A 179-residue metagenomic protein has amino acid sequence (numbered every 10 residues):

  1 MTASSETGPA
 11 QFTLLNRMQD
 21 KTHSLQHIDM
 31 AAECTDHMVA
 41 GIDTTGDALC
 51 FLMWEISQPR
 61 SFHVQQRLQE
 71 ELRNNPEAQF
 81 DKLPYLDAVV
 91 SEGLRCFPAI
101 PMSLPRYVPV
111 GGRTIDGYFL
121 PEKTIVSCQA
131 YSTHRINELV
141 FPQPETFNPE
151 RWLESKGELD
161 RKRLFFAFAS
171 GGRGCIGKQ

Functional and structural regions predicted by a protein language model:
M1-A48, L83: Conserved cytochrome P450 catalytic core segment spanning the I/J/K helices
S4-S5, E77-P84, C175-G177: Conserved, non-catalytic sequence blocks in retroelement Pol enzymes and Pol-derived host proteins
M18, G41, L68, G93 (+2 more regions): Conserved hydrophobic/aromatic pocket- or pore-lining residues that grip, position, or stack substrates in active sites
H37-T44, G157-E158, K162-Q179: Cytochrome P450 heme-iron axial ligand motif
T44-E71, K178-Q179: Cytochrome P450 catalytic-core helices
E77-D116: Conserved cytochrome P450 K-helix E-x-x-R motif and the immediately C-terminal K′/meander segment
E122, C128-G157: Conserved cytochrome P450 K-helix/beta-meander segment immediately N-terminal to the heme-binding cysteine loop
